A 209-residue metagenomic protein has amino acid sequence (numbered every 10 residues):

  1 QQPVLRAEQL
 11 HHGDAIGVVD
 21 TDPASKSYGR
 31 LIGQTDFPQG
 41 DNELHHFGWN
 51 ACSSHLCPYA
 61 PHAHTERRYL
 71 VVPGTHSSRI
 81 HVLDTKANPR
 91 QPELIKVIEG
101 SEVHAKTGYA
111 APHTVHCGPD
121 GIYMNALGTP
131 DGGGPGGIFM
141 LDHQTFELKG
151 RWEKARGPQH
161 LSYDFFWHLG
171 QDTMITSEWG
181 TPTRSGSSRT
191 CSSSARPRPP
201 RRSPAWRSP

Functional and structural regions predicted by a protein language model:
Q1-L10, C57-R68, V72-P73, N125-P135 (+1 more regions): Short, conserved, GDST-rich strand-edge loop motifs in beta-rich repeat architectures
Q1-P3, Q9-H11, S27, G40-H55: Acidic and/or Ser/Thr-rich intrinsically disordered tails and linkers that flank eukaryotic scaffold proteins
G13, K26-L31, N88-I95, F146 (+2 more regions): Residue-level signal for glycine
D14-T21, P135-F146, S192-P209: Beta-propeller blade signature
D20-L44, L94-S101: A short helix->beta-strand "capping" segment at the edge of beta-propeller domains
E43-E66, G108-P119, F165-D172: Structural signature of eukaryotic scaffold interfaces centered on beta-propeller domains
T85-L169: Asp-box/WD-like beta-propeller blade repeats and closely related beta-sheet repeat scaffolds
A155-S162, F166-P209: Beta-propeller domains
